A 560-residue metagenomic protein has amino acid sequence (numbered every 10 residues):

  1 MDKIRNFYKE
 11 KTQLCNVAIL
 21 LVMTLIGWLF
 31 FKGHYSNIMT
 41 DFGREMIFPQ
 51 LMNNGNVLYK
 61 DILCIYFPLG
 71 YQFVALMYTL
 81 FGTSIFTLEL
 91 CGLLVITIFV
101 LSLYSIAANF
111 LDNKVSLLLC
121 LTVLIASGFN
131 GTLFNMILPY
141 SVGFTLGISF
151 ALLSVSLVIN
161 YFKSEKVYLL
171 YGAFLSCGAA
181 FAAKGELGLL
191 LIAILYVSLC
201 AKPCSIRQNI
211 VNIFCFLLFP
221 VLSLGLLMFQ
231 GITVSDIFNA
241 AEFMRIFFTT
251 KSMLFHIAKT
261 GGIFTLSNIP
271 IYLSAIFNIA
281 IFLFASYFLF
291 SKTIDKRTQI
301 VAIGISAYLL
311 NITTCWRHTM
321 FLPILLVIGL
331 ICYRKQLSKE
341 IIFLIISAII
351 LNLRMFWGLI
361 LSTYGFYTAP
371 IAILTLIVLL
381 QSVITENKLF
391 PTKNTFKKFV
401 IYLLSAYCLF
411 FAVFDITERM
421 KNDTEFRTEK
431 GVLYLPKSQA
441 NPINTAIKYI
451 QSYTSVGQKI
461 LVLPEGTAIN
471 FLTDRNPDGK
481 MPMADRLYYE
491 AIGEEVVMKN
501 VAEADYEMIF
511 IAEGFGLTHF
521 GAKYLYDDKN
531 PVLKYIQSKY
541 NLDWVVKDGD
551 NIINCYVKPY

Functional and structural regions predicted by a protein language model:
C15-T24, C204-Q230, I276-F284, T298-A307 (+1 more regions): Hydrophobic alpha-helical membrane-interfacial segments at the cytosolic entry of transmembrane helices
G33-F48, D61-L76, T83-F86, S438-P442: Extracytoplasmic catalytic/substrate-binding loops of multi-pass membrane glycan-assembly enzymes
I85, F99, L121-I148, L157 (+4 more regions): Aromatic- and kink-enriched transmembrane "portal" helix at the membrane-lumen/periplasm boundary that abuts
L90-K114, L124-F129, L153-S156, F282-F290: Transmembrane-helix motifs of polytopic, lipid-linked glycan transferases
K114, L146, A151-L170, L199-C204 (+2 more regions): Membrane-interface transmembrane helices that cradle and orient dolichyl/undecaprenyl
L157-A179, I206-L217, K296-G304, S338-A348: Short hydrophobic alpha-helices at membrane interfaces in multi-pass membrane enzymes
Y168-G185, L191-Y196, L218, L222 (+2 more regions): Membrane-interface alpha helices of multi-pass inner-membrane proteins
I416-Y488, E495-F520, K547-Y556: Short periplasmic/luminal acceptor-recognition loop of GT-C membrane glycosyltransferases, typified by
